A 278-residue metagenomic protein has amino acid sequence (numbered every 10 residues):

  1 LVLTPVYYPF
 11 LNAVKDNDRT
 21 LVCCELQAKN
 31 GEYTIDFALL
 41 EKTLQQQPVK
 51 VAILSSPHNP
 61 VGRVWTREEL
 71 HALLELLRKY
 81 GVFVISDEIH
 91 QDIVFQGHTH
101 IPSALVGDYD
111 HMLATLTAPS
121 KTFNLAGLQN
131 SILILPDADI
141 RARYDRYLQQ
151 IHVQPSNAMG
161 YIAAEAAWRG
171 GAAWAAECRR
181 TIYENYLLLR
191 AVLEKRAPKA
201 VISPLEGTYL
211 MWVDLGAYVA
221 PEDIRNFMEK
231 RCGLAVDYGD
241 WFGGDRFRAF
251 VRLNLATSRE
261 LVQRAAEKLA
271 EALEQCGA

Functional and structural regions predicted by a protein language model:
L1-V14: Conserved PLP-anchoring active-site segment centered on the Schiff-base-forming lysine
R19, K79-F83, D110-H111: A short helix->loop->beta-strand "cap" motif at the edges of active sites that frequently abuts
L26-T99: Active-site phosphate-binding strand-loop segment of PLP-dependent enzymes
L105-R143, A249: Active-site PLP attachment segment
L116-T117, F123-L128, R141-A163, A172: Active-site region of PLP-dependent enzymes
A142-L148, A167-R190: Structural signature of PLP-dependent enzymes
A158-Y161, E165, T181-R190, V201-D214: Conserved glycine-rich beta-strand-loop-beta hairpin in the small C-terminal domain of fold type I
Y218, F227-A235, F242-A278: PLP-dependent enzyme catalytic core of the Aspartate aminotransferase-like
